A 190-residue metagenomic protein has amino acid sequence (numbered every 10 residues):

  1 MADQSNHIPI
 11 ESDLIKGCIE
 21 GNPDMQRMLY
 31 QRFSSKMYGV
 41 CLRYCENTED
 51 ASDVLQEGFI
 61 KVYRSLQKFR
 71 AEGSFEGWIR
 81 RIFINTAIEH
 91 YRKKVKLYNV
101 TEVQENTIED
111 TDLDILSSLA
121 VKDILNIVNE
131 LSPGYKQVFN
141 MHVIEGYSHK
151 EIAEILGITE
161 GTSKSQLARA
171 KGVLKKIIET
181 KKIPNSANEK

Functional and structural regions predicted by a protein language model:
M1-I8, G17, Y98, N126 (+3 more regions): C-terminal edge and immediately downstream basic/flexible tail or linker adjoining helix-turn-helix-like DNA-binding
M1-K36, V121, K150-E151, K176 (+1 more regions): N-terminal module of bacterial RNA polymerase sigma factors
D3-Q4, I19-M28, Y38-E57, E160 (+1 more regions): Short, charged helix-capping/linker segments at alpha-helix termini
H7-I8, E89, K96-I124, S148: Internal acidic/polar
P9, N126-Q137, E145-T162: Helix-turn-helix DNA-binding module
I19-E20, E46, E57-S74, K93-V95: Sigma70-family region 2
M37, C41, L66, I79 (+1 more regions): Hydrophobic-face residues of short alpha-helical interaction/recognition segments
G39, D53-I60, G73-N85: Structural recognition of an alpha-helix C-terminal capping motif at a helix-to-coil junction
